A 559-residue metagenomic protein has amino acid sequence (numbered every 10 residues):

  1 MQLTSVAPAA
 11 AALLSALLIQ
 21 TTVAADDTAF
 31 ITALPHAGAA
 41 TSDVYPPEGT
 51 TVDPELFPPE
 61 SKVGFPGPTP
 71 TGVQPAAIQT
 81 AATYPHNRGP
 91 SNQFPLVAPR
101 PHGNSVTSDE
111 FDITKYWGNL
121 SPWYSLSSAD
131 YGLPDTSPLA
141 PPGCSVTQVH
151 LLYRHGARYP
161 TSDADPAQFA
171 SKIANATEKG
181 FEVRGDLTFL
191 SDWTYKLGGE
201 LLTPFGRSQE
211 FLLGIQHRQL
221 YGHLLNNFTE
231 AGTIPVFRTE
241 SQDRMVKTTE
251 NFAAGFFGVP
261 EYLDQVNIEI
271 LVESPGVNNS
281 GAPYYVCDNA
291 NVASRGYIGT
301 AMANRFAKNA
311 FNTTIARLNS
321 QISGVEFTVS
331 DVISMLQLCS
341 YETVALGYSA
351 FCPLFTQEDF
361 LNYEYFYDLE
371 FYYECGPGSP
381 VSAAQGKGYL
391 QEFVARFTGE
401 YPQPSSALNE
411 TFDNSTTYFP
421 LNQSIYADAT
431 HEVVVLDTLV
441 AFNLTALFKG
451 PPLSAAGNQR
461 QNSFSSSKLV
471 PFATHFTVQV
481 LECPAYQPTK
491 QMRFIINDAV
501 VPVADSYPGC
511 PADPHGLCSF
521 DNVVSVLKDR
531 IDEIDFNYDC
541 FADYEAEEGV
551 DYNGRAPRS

Functional and structural regions predicted by a protein language model:
M1-D27: Fungal secretory targeting signals
A25-V236, E240-Y426, T430-S559: Signature for phosphate-centric chemistry
